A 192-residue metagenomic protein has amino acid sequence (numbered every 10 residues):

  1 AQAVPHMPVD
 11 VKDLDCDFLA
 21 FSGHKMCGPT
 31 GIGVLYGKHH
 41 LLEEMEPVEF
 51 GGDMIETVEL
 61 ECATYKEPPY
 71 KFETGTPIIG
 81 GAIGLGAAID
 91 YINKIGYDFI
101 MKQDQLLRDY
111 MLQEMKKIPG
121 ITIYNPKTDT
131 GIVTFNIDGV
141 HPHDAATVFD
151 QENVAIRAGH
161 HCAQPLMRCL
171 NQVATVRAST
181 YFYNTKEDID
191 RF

Functional and structural regions predicted by a protein language model:
A1-F192: Pyridoxal 5′-phosphate
